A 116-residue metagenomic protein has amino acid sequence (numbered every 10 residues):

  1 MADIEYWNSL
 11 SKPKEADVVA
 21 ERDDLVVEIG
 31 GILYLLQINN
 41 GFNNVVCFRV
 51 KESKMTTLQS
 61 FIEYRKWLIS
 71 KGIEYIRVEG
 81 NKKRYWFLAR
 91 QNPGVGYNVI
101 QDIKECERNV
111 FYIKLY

Functional and structural regions predicted by a protein language model:
M1-A16: Short amphipathic alpha-helix that is part of the acyltransferase structural core
I4, Y34-L36, V95-I100: Generic structural motif
S11, D23-D24, G72: Short, flexible coil/linker elements and helix-boundary hinge sites characteristic of intrinsically disordered
A20-T56, Y116: Conserved donor-binding loop and adjoining core beta-sheet/short helix segment in diverse acyl/aminoacyl transferases
G41-G96: Acyl-donor binding region in acyl/amide transferases
L68-G72, Q101, L115: N-terminal short leaders/motifs
L88-R90, V110-I113: Short secondary-structure transition/capping segments
V95-Y112: Conserved catalytic-core motifs of GNAT/GCN5-like acyltransferases
